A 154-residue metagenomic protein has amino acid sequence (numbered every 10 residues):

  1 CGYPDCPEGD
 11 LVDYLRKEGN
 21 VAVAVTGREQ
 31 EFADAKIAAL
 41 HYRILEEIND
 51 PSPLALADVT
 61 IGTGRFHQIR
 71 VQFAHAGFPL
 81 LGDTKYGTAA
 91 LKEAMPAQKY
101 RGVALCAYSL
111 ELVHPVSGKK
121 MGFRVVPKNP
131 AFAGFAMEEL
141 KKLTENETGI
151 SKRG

Functional and structural regions predicted by a protein language model:
C1-G154: RNA pseudouridine synthases
